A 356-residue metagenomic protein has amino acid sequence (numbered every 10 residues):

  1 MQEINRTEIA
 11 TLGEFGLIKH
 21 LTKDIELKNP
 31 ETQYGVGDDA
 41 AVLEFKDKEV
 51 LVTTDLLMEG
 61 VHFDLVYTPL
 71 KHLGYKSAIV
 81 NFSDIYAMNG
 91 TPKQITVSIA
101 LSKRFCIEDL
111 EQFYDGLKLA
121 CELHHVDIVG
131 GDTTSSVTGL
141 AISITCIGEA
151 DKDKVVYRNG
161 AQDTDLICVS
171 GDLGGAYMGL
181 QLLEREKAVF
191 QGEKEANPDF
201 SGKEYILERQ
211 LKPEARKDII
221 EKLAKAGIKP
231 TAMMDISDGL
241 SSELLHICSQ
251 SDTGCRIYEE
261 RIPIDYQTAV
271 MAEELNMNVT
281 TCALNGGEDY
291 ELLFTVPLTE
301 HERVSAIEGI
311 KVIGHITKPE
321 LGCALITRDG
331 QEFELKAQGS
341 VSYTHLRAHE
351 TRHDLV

Functional and structural regions predicted by a protein language model:
M1-Y86, F333: N-terminal glycine-rich phosphate/pyrophosphate-binding loops that anchor nucleotide-derived ligands and cofactors
Q2-G16, H20-E26, T68, L101-D127 (+4 more regions): Glycine-/charge-enriched secondary-structure boundary and capping motifs
V42, N81, N89, I128 (+3 more regions): Residue-level signal for inorganic ion chemistry
L57, P92-E186, H315: Glycine-rich anion-binding loops of enzyme active sites
M58-Y67, A150, S201-I206, L275: Glycine/charged-rich beta-loop-alpha catalytic/anionic-binding loops adjacent to active sites
G179-A196, F200: Short, compositionally biased
P198-L245: Polyanion-binding loop/helix "lid" in catalytic or ligand-binding cores
H345-V356: Single conserved hydrophobic/aromatic residue that forms the stacking wall/gate of nucleotide- or nucleobase-binding
